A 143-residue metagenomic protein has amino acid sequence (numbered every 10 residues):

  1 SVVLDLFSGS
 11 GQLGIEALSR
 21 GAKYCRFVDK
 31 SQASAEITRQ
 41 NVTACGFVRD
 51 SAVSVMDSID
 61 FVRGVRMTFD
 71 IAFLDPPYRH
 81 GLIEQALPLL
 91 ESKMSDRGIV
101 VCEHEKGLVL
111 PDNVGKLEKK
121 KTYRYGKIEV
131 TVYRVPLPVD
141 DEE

Functional and structural regions predicted by a protein language model:
S1-E143: Class I S-adenosyl-L-methionine-dependent methyltransferase catalytic core
